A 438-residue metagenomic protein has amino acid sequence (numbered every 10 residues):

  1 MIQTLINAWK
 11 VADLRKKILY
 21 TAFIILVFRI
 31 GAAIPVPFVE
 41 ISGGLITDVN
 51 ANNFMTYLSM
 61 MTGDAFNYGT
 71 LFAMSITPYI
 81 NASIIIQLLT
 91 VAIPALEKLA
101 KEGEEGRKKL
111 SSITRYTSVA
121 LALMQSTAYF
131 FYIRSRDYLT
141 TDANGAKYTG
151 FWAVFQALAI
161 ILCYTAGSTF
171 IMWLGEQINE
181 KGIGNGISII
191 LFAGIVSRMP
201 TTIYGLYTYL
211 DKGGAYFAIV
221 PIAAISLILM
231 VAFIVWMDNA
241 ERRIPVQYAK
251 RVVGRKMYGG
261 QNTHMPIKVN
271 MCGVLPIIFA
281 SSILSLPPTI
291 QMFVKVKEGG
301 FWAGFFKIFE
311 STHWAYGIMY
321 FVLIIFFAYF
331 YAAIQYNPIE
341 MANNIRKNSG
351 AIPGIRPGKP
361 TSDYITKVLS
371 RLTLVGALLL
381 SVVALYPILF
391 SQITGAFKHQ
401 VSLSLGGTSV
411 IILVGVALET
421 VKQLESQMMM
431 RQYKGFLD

Functional and structural regions predicted by a protein language model:
M1-A100, E104-D438: N-terminal cationic and glycine-rich segments that engage phosphates or anionic surfaces
